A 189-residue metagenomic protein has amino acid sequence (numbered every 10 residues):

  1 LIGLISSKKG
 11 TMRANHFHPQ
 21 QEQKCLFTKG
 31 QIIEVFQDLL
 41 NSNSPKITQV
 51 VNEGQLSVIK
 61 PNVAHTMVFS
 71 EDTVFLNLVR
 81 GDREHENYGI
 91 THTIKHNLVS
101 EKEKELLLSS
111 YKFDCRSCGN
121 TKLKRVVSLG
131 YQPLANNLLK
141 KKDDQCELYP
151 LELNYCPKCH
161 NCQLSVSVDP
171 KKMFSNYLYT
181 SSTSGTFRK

Functional and structural regions predicted by a protein language model:
L1-N15, Q21, L151: A short glycine-rich, His/Asp/Glu-containing loop-to-beta-strand
M12-R13, G30-F36, L56, N161: Short beta-strand segments in beta-sandwich/barrel cores
N15, E34-V35, I59, A64-S70 (+1 more regions): Short beta-strand His + acidic residue motifs that chelate non-heme Fe in jelly-roll/DSBH and cupin folds
H16, E22-F27, Q49, S57 (+2 more regions): His/acidic/aromatic-lined binding-pocket segments of jelly-roll/cupin-type domains and related regulatory beta-sandwich
Q20-L39: Glycine- and acidic-residue-biased ligand/ion/polar-headgroup-sensing regions
L39-P61: Short acidic-glycine-tyrosine-enriched beta hairpin
V68-K104: Double-stranded beta-helix
L108-F187: N-terminal juxtadomain amphipathic helix that follows a signal peptide/anchor or precedes a small N-terminal auxiliary
